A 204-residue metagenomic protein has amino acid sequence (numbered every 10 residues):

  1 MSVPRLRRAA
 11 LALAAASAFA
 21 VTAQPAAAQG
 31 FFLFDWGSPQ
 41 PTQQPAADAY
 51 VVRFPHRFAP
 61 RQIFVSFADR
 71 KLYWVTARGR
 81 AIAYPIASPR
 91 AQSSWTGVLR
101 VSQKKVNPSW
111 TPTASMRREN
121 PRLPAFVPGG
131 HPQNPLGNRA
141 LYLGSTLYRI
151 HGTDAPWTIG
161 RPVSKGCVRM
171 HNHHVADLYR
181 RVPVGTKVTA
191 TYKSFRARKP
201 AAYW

Functional and structural regions predicted by a protein language model:
S2-W204: N-terminal pre-domains immediately preceding structured catalytic cores
